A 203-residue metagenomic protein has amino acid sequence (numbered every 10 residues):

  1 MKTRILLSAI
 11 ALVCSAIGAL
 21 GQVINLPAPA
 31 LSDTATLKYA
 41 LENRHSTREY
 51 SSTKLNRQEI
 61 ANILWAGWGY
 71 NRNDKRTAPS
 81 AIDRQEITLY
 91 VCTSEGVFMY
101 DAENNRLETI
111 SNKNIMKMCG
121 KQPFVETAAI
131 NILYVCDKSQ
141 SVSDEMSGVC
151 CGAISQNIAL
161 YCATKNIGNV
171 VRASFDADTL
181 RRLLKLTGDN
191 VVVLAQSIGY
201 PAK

Functional and structural regions predicted by a protein language model:
M1-I5: Positively charged n-region of N-terminal signal peptides that target proteins for export
S8-G18: Bacterial N-terminal signal peptides
Q22-A128: N-terminal amphipathic, basic helical "cap/leader" segment at the start of enzyme domains
R44, I63, L89, I130-L183 (+1 more regions): Small-aliphatic-rich amphipathic alpha-helix that forms the alpha element of a beta-alpha
A81, V171-R172, G188: Short, surface-exposed helix-loop/turn micro-motifs enriched in polar/charged residues
F98, S139-S141, K203: Short, acidic Gly/Pro/Ser/Thr-rich loop/turn segments
K185-K203: A glycine-rich helix N-cap at a beta->alpha junction
